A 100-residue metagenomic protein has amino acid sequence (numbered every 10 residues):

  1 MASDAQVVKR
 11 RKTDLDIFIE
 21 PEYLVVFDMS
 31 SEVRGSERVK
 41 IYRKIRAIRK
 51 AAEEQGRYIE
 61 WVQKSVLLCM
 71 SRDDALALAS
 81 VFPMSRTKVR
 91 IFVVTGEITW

Functional and structural regions predicted by a protein language model:
M1-A5, K40-I45, S65-L68: Short linear motifs at secondary-structure transitions and domain/linker junctions
M1-E20: N-terminal, charge-rich interaction modules
A2-S3, G96-W100: Short acidic DE-rich linear segments
L15-V33: Short glycine-/aliphatic-rich beta-strand segments at the starts of folded cytosolic domains
S30-E53: Short amphipathic alpha-helix segments
R49-I91, I98-W100: Short, intrinsically disordered low-complexity segments
